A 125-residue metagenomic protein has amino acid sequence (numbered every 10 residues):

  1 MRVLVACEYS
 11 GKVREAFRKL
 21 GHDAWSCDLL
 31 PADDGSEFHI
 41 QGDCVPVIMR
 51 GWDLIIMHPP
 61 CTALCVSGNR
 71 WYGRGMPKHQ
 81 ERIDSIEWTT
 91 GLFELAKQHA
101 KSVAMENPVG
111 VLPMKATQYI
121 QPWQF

Functional and structural regions predicted by a protein language model:
M1-C27, D33: S-adenosyl-L-methionine
A6-C7, D28, S36-W52, C61-F125: Class I S-adenosyl-L-methionine
I56: N-terminal Rossmann-like NAD(P) cofactor-binding module of classical short-chain dehydrogenase/reductase
